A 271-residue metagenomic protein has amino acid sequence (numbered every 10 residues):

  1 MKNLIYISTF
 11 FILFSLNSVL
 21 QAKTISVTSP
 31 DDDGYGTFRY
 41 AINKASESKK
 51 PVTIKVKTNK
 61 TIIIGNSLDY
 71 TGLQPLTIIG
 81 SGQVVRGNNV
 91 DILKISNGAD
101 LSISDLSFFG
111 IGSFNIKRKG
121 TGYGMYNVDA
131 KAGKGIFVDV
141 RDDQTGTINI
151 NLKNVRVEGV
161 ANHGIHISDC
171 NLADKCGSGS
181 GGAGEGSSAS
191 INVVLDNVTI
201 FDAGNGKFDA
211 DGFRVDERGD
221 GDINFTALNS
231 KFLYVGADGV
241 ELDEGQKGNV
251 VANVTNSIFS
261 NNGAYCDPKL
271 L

Functional and structural regions predicted by a protein language model:
M1-I5: Positively charged n-region of N-terminal signal peptides that target proteins for export
I7-S15: Bacterial N-terminal signal peptides
L20-T24: Boundary at the C-terminal end of the N-terminal hydrophobic targeting segment
T28-I54: Acidic Gly/Asp/Thr-rich repetitive segments characteristic of extracellular carbohydrate-active and adhesion proteins
R39, G87-K94, I116-D143, G159-S187 (+3 more regions): Extracellular beta-strand/beta-solenoid scaffold signature
S48-K57, G65-R86, S96-D105: Beta-solenoid repeat scaffold
T77-G80, L101-D105, T147-L152, K175 (+3 more regions): All-beta strand scaffolds that present successive hydrophobic residues in beta-strands
